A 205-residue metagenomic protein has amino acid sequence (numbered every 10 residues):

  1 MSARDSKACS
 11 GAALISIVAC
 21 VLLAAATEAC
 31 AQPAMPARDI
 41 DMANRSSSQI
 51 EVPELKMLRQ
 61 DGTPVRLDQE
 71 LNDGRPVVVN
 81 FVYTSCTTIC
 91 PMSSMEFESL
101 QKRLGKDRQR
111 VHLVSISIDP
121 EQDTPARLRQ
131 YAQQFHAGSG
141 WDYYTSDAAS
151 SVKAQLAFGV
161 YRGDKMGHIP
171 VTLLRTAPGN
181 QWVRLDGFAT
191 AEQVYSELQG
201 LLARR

Functional and structural regions predicted by a protein language model:
M1-R59, L185, Q199-R205: N-terminal targeting signals for export/organelle localization
V52-P53, V77, P170: Short loop/turn microsegments at loop-to-beta-strand junctions
Q69-P91, F97: Short active-site neighborhood of thiol/selenol oxidoreductases, capturing the structured segment around
S93-S115, Q133: Conserved helix-turn-beta segment immediately C-terminal to the redox Cys motif in thioredoxin-like folds
S94-Q101, P125-R129, A148, V152-Q155 (+1 more regions): Extracytoplasmic/secreted envelope proteins and their assembly/folding machinery, especially bacterial periplasmic
R110-D123, S139-A149: Thiol-based oxidoreductase modules, predominantly thioredoxin-like and allied folds used for disulfide exchange
Q130-I169: Short, internal strand/loop/helix patches that form the active-site neighborhood or redox-interaction surface
G167-R205: Thiol-/selenol-based redox modules, centered on thioredoxin-like and closely related oxidoreductase domains
